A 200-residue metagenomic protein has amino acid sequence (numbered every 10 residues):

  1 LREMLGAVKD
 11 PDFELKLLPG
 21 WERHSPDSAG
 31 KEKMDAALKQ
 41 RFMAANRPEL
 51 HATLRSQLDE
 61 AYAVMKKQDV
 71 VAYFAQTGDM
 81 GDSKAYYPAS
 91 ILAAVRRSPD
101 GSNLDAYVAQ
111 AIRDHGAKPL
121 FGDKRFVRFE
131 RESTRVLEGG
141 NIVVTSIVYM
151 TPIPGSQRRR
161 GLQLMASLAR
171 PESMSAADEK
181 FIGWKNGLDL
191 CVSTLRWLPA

Functional and structural regions predicted by a protein language model:
R2-S102: Secretory pathway targeting signatures of secreted, lumenal, and periplasmic proteins
M80, S90-A200: Short, well-structured beta-strand
